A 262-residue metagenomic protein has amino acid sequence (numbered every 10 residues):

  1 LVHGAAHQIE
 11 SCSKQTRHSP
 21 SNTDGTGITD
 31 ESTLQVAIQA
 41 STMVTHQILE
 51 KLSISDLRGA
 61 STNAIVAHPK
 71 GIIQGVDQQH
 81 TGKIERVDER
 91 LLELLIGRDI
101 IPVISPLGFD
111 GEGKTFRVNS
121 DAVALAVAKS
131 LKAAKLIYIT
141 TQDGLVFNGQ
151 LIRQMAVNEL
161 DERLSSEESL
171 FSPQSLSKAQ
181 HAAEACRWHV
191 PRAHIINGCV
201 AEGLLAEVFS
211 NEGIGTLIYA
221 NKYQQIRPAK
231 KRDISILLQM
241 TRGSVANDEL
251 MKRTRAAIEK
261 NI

Functional and structural regions predicted by a protein language model:
L1-I195, C199, R227-I236, T241-D248 (+1 more regions): Nucleotide/pyrophosphate-binding catalytic subdomain
H7-I9, V200-L204, S210-G213, N221: Terminal amphipathic helices with adjacent charged low-complexity linkers/tails
F209-K231: Conserved N-terminal entry element of GNAT/NAT acetyltransferase domains
K260-I262: Conserved beta-hairpin
